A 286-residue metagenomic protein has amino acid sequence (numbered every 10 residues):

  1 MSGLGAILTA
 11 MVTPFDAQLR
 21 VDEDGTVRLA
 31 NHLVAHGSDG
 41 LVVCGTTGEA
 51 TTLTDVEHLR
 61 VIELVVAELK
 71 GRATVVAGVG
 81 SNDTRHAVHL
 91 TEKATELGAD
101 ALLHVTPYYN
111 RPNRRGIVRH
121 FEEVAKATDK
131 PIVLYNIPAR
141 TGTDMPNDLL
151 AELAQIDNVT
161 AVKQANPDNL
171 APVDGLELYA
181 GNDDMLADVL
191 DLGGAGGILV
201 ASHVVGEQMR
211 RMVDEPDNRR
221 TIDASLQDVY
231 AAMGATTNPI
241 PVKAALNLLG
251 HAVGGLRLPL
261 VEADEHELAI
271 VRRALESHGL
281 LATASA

Functional and structural regions predicted by a protein language model:
S2-G142, L281: Active-site beta->alpha loop and helix N-cap motifs at the rims of alpha/beta catalytic domains
G3, I7-V12, H32, H36-S38 (+1 more regions): C-terminal alpha-helical cap/extension of soluble enzyme domains
F15-D16, L186, H266: Short, acidic Gly/Pro/Ser/Thr-rich loop/turn segments
T26, H58, L150, E265-L268: Short functional linear motifs
L53-V56, H89, R114-I117, M145-N147 (+3 more regions): Short secondary-structure transition/capping segments
S81-T84, D183-D184, P239: Short glycine-enriched loops at secondary-structure junctions
E123-K130, P138-T236: Catalytic alpha/beta core domains of metabolic enzymes, predominantly
